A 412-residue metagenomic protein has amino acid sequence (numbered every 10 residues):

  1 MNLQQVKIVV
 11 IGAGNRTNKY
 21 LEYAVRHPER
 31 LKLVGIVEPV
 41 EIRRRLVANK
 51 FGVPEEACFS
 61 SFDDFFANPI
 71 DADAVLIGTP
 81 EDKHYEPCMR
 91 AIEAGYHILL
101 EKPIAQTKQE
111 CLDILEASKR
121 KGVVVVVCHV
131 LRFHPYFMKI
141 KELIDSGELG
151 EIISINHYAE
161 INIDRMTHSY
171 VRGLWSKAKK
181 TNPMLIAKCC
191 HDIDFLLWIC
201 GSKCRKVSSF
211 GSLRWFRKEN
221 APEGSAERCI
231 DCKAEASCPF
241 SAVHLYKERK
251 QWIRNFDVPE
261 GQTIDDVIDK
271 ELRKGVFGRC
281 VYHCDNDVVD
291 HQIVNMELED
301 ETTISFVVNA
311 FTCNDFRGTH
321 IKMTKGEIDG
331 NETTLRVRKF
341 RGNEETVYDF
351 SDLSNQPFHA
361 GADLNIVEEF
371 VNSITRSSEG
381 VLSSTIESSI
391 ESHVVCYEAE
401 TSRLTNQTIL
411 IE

Functional and structural regions predicted by a protein language model:
M1-V53: N-terminal Rossmann-like dinucleotide-binding module
L3, V123, G150-S154, T401-E412: C-terminal capping/lid region of NAD(P)-dependent oxidoreductase domains
G14, F51-A117: Beta-loop-alpha module in the N-terminal Rossmann-like domain of NAD(P)-dependent dehydrogenases, especially those
G35, A74, S154: Short, Asp-centered acidic motifs that coordinate Mg2+ and/or phosphate in catalytic or ligand-binding sites
F51, V288-E412: C-terminal helical cap and adjacent loop that interface with cofactors, partners, or active-site loops
D113-V130, G150-I155: Rossmann-fold dehydrogenase core element
L131-G278, N406: Predominantly a Rossmann-like dinucleotide-binding segment in NAD(P)-dependent oxidoreductases
